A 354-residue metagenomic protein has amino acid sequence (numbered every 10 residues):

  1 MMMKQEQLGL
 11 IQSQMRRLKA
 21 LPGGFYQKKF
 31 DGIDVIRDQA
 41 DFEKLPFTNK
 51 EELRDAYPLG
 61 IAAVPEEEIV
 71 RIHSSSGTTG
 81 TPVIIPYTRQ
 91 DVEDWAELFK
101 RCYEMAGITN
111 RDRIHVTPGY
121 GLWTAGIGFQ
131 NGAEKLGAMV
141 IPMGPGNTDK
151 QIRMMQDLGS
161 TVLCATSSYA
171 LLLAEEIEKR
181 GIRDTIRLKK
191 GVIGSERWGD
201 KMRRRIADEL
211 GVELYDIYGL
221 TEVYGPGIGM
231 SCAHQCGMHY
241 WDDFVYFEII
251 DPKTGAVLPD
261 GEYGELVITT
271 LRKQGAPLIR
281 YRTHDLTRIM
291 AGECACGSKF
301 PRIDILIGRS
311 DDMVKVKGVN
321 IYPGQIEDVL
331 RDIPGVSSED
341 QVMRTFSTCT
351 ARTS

Functional and structural regions predicted by a protein language model:
M1-R16, L136-S354: Active-site glycine/GP-rich loop and adjacent strand/helix microenvironment that borders small-molecule binding pockets
M1-S74, G80-E97, R101-M105, R111 (+2 more regions): Nucleotide 5′-phosphate-binding alpha/beta core
K28-D31, F42, Y103, A133 (+3 more regions): Hydrophobic alpha-helix position signal
I84-T88, I108, A125-G128, R153 (+1 more regions): Short, conserved acidic/polar surface loops in the N-terminal third of protein domains
V92, G119-G121, S168-Y169: Short glycine-enriched loops at secondary-structure junctions
A96-R113, T148-S160: Conserved ATP-dependent adenylate/AMP-binding module captured primarily in the ANL superfamily
E104-A138: Conserved AMP-binding loop of ANL adenylate-forming enzymes
